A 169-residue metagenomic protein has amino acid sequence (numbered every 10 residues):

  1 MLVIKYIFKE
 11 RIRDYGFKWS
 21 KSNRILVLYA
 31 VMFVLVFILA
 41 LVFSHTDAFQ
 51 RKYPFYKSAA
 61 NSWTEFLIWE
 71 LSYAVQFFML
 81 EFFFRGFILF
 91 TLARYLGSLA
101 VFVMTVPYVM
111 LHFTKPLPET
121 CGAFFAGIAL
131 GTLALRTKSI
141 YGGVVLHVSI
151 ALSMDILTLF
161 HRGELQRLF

Functional and structural regions predicted by a protein language model:
M1, S72-F77, P118-G122: Alpha-helical transmembrane segments of multi-pass integral membrane proteins
L2-I12, L133-R136: Structural signal for the C-terminal ends of transmembrane alpha-helices and the immediately following loop
Y6-Q76, E164-F169: Juxtamembrane helix-loop-helix connectors linking adjacent transmembrane helices in multi-pass membrane enzymes
R24, M79-V103, T132-S139: Membrane-interface helix/loop boundary segments of multi-pass membrane proteins
I25-A30, F66-E70, S98-V106, L117-C121 (+1 more regions): Hydrophobic alpha-helical transmembrane segments
L71, F87-L96, L111-P118: Short, amphipathic, aromatic/basic-enriched membrane-interface segments that mark the entry/exit of transmembrane
M79-F83, F87, M110, T114 (+2 more regions): Active-site His/Glu-centered metal-binding helix of metallohydrolases
F102-T105, L111, E119-F169: Functionally important transmembrane alpha-helices
